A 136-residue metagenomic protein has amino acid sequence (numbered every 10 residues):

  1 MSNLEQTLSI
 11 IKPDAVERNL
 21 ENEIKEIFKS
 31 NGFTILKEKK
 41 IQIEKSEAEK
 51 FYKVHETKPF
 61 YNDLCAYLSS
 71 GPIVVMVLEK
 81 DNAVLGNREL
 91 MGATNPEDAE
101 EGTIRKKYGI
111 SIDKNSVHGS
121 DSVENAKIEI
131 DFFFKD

Functional and structural regions predicted by a protein language model:
M1-D136: Non-catalytic terminal and connector segments of soluble metabolic enzymes
